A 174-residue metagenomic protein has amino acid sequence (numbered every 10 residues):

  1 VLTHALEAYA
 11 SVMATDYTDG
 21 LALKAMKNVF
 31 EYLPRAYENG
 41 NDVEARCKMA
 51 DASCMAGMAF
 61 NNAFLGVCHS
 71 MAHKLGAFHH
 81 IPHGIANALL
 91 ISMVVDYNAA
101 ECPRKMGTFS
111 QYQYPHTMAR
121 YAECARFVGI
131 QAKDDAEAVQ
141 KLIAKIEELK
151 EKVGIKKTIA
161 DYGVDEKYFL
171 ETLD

Functional and structural regions predicted by a protein language model:
V1, L21-K24, A63, Y112-H116 (+2 more regions): A generic short alpha-helical patch detector that favors 3-5-residue windows in or near N-terminal regions
V1-A63: Carboxylate- and glycine-rich phosphate/diphosphate-binding segment that chelates Mg2+/Mn2+
L2-L6, M49-G57, M71, I91-V95 (+3 more regions): Short alpha-helical scaffolding segments that buttress acidic/His motifs in well-ordered protein cores
S11, T15, D42, A59-L65 (+3 more regions): Intrinsically disordered or highly flexible coil/loop and linker segments, enriched in small and charged/polar residues
K24, G66, E147-G154, T172: Short acidic alpha-helix initiation/capping motifs at coil-to-helix transition points, especially at protein N-termini
M26, R46, S53, C68 (+4 more regions): A general structural signal for well-ordered alpha-helical packing
C54-N87: Glycine-rich phosphate/pyrophosphate-binding beta-alpha loops
F78-Y168: Gly/Pro-rich interdomain helix-loop hinge
